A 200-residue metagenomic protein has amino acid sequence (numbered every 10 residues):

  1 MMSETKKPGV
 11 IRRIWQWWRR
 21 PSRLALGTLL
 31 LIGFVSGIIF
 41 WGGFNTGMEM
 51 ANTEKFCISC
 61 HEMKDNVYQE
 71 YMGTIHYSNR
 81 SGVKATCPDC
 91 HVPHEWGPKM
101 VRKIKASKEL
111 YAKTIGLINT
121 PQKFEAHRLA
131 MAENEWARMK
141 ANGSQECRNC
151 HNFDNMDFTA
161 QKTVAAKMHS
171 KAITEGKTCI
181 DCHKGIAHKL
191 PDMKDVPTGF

Functional and structural regions predicted by a protein language model:
S3-F200: Short sequence/structural segments immediately N-terminal
